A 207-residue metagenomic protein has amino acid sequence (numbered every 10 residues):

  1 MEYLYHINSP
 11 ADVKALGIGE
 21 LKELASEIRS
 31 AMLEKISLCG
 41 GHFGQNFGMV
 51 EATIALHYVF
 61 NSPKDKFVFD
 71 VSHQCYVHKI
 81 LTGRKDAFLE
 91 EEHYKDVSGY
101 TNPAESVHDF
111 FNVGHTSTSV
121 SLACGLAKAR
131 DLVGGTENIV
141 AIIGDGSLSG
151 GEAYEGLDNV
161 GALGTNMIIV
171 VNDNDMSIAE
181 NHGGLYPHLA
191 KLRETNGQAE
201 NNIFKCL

Functional and structural regions predicted by a protein language model:
M1-T82, K205-C206: N-terminal amphipathic, basic-rich helices that act as targeting or association modules
E2-S9, S30-K35, V97-F110, E137-I139 (+1 more regions): Gly-rich Lys/Arg/Thr-decorated short loops/hinges at beta-loop-alpha junctions or inter-strand turns that position
L4, N174-L207: Long, well-ordered, tryptophan-enriched scaffold segments
S26-S37, N61, H93-D96, K128-L132 (+5 more regions): Generic secondary-structure signature for well-ordered alpha-helical cores
H42-L163: Cofactor-binding active-site loop characterized by glycine-rich and histidine/acidic residues
N46, I142, N172, I203-C206: Conserved alpha/beta enzyme-core scaffolds, especially Rossmann-like or related mixed alpha/beta domains that build
D70, V140-I143, I168-N172, A179: Generic beta-strand/beta-sheet core signal
G150-N174, H182, L189-R193: A short alpha/beta connector and helix-capping loop motif
